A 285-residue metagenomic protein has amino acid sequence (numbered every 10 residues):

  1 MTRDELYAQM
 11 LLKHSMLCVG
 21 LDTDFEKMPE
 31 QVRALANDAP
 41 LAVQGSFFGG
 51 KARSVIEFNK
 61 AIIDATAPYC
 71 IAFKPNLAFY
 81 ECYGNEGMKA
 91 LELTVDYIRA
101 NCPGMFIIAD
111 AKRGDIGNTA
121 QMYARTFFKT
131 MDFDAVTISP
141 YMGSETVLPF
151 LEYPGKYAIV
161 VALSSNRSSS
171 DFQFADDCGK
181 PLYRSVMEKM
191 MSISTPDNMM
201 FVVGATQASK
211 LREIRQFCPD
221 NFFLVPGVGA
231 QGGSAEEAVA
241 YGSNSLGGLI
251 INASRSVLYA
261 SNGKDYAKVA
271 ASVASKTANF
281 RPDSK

Functional and structural regions predicted by a protein language model:
M1-P103, N198, D265, A271-D283: Conserved N-terminal beta1-alpha1 strand-loop-helix module at the mouth
V19, F73, D110, V136 (+3 more regions): Conserved, mostly hydrophobic/aromatic
G20-E26, A78-Y80, K112-I116, Y141 (+4 more regions): Active-site beta-loop-alpha junctions enriched in small/polar residues
V43, I107, A111-V202, D220: Conserved anion-binding
K51-A65, N118-F127, T146, A235: Short, acidic/polar
I56, A205-N252, S256: A C-terminal functional module that forms or caps the active site or interfaces directly with catalytic machinery
C82-Y97, I116-A120, Y141-G155, T206-Q216 (+1 more regions): Active-site-adjacent beta->alpha loops and helix N-cap segments on the catalytic face of soluble alpha/beta enzymes
E237-G248, Y259-K285: C-terminal helical cap(s) of enzyme catalytic domains, especially alpha/beta-barrels
